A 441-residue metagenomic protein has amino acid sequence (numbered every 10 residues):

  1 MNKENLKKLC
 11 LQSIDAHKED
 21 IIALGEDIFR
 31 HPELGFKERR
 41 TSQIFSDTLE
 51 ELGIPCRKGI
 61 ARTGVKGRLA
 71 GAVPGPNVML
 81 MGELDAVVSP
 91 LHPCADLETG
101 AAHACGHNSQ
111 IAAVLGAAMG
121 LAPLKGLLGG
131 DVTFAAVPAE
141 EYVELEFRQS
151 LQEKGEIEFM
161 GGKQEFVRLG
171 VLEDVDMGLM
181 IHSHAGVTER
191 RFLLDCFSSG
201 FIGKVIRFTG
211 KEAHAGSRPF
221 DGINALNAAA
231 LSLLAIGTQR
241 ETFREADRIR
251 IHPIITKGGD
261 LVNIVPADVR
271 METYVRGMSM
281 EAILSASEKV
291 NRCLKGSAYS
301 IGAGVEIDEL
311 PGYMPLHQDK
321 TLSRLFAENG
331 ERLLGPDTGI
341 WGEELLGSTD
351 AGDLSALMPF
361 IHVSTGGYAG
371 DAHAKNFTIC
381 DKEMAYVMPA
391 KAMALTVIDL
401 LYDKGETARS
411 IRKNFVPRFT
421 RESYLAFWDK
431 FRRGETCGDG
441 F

Functional and structural regions predicted by a protein language model:
K3-A104, N108-T133, P138: Acidic/His- and Gly-rich active-site-bordering loop/insert found across diverse amide/peptide-bond hydrolases
E4, K8-L11, D15-I22, R39 (+12 more regions): Electropositive phosphate-/nucleotide-binding environments in soluble metabolic enzymes
A23, R62, L80, G129-P138 (+6 more regions): Beta-strand segments within the central parallel beta-sheet cores of soluble alpha/beta enzyme folds
I28, G67, L80, H107 (+8 more regions): Divalent metal-coordination and catalytic microenvironments
M79-M81, K204-T209, I361-G366: Non-cysteine beta-strand/loop elements that form the S-adenosyl-L-methionine
H92-A102, N108-S109, L121, G126-H252 (+1 more regions): Histidine/acidic-residue-rich, glycine-tolerant segments that coordinate divalent metal ions
N227-F441: Metal-dependent amide/peptide-bond hydrolase catalytic core, centered on the "pita-bread" metallohydrolase fold
